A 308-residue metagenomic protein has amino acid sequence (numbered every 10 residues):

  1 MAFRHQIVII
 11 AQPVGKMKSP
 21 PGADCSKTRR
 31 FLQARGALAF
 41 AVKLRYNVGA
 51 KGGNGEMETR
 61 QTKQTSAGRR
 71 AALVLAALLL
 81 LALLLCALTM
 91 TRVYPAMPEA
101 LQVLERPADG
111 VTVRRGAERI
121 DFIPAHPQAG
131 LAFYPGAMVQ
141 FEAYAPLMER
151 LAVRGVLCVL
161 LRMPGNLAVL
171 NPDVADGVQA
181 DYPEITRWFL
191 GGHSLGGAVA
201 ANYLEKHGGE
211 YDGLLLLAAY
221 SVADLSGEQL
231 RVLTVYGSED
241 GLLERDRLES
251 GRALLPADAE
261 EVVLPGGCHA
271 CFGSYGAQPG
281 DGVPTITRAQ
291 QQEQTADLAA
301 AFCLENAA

Functional and structural regions predicted by a protein language model:
M57-G110: N-terminal membrane-anchoring alpha-helices
Q128-G136: Short beta-strand element of the alpha/beta-hydrolase
L147, L243-A253: Short alpha-helix in the alpha/beta-hydrolase fold that links the catalytic acid
M148-A168: Conserved alpha/beta-hydrolase
G192-A200: Gly/Ala-rich beta-loop-alpha elbow adjacent to hydrolase catalytic centers
E210-A219: A conserved short beta-strand
T234-Y236: Short beta-strand/loop motif that positions the catalytic acidic residue of the alpha/beta-hydrolase fold
G251-A308: C-terminal catalytic-base region of ester-bond hydrolases, centering on the histidine of the charge-relay
